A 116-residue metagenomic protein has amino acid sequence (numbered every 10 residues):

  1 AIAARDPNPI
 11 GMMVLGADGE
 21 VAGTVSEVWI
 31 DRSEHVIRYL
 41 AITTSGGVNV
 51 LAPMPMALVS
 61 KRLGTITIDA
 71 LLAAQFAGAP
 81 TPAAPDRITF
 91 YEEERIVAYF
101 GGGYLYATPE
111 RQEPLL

Functional and structural regions predicted by a protein language model:
A1-L116: Peripheral interaction segments used for macromolecular assembly
